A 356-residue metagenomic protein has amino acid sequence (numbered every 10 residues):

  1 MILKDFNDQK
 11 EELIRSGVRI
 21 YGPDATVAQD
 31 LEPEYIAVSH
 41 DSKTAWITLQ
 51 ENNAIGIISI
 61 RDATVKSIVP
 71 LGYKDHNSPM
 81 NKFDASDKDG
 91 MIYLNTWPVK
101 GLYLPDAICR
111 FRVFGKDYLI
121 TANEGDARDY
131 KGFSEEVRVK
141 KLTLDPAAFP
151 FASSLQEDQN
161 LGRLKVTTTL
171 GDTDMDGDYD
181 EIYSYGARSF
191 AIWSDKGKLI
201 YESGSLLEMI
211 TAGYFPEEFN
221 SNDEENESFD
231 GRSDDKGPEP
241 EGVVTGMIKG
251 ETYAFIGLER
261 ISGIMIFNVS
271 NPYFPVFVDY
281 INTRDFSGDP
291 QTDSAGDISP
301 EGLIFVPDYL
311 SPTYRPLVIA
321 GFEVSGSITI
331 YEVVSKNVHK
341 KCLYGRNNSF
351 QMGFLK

Functional and structural regions predicted by a protein language model:
M1-V338: Beta-sheet-rich non-transmembrane sensory/scaffold domains
K340-R346: Boundary/junction segments of secreted and surface-exposed precursor proteins
C342, M352-G353: Targeting/processing segments of secretory and organellar proteins
